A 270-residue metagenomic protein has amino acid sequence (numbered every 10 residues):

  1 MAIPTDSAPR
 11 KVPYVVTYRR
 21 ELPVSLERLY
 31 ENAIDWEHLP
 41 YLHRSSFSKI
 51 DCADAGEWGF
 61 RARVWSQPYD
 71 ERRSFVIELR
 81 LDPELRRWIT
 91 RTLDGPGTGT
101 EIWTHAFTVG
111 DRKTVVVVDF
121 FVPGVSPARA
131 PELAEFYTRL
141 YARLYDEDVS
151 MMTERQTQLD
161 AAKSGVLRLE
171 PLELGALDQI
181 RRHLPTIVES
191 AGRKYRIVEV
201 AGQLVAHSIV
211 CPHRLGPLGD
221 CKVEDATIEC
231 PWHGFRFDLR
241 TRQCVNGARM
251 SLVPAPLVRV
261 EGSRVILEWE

Functional and structural regions predicted by a protein language model:
M1-D54: Hydrophobic ligand-binding cavity/cleft-lining segments
V12-Y14, D54-G56, P83-L85, T108-R112 (+2 more regions): Residue-level recognition of beta-strand termini and adjacent short loop/turns
E27-E31, D35, P40-F47, A142-D225 (+2 more regions): N-terminal pre-ligand scaffold of iron-sulfur
K49, S66-D111: Hydrophobic-ligand binding "helix-grip"
G56-R63, E84-T90, R181-I187: Short, hydrophobic/aromatic-rich segments at coil-to-beta transitions
T92-L140: Beta-strand/loop substructures that line and gate deep hydrophobic ligand-binding cavities in soluble
C211, C230-H233: Short cysteine clusters
D225-P231, C244-V253: Short cysteine/histidine-rich metal-coordination sites, predominantly Zn2+-binding motifs
